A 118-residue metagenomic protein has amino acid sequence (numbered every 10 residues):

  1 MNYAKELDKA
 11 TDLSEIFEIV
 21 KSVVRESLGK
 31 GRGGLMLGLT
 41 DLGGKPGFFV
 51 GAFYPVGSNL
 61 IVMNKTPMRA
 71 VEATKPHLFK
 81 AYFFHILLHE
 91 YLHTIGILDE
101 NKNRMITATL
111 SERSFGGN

Functional and structural regions predicted by a protein language model:
M1-Y3: N-terminal, Lys/Arg- and Ser/Thr-rich interaction peptides
E6-L60: Auxiliary, metal-adjacent structural segments of Zn-dependent hydrolase domains
L28-G31, I95-D99: Long, hydrophobic, amphipathic alpha-helical segments used as structural scaffolds
V62-L88: Short acidic, glycine/tyrosine-flanked loop/strand segments centered on an H-E-D-like triad
A81-I97, N103-R104: Active-site recognition of the HExxH zinc-binding catalytic motif
L98-N118: Post-HExxH zinc-binding segment in Zn-dependent metallohydrolases
